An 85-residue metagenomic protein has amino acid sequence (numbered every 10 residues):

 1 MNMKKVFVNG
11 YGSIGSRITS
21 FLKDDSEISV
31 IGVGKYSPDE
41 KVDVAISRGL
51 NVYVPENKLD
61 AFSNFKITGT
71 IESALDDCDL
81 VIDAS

Functional and structural regions predicted by a protein language model:
M3-K4: Nucleotide donor/acceptor-binding cores
Y11: Glycine-rich Rossmann-fold phosphate-binding loop(s) that bind the pyrophosphate of adenine dinucleotide cofactors
G15-S16: N-terminal Rossmann-fold NAD(P) dinucleotide-binding loop
L22: Aromatic pocket-lining residues of Rossmann-like dinucleotide-binding sites
D25: Acidic-histidine catalytic/liganding microenvironments
V30-N64: Glycine-rich phosphate-binding loop and adjoining beta1-alpha1-beta2 segment of Rossmann-like nucleotide-binding folds
N51-S85: A structured beta-alpha segment of the ubiquitous adenosine-cofactor-binding alpha/beta core
